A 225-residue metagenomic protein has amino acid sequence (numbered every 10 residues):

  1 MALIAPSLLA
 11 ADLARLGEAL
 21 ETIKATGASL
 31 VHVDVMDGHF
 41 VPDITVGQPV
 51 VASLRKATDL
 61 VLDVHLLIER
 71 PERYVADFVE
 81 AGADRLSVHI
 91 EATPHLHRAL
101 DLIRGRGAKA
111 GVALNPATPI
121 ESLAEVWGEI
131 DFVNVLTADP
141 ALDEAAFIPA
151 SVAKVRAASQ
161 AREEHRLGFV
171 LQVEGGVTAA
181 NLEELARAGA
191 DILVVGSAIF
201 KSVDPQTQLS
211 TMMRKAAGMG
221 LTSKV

Functional and structural regions predicted by a protein language model:
M1-S87, T93-H95, L102-G105, K109-A110 (+5 more regions): Conserved N-terminal beta1-alpha1 strand-loop-helix module at the mouth
A2, P140-A141: A short, mixed-charge helix-start or loop-turn motif at secondary-structure junctions
L16, V88, V135, V195: Short beta-strand and adjacent tight-turn residues that come in two discontinuous sequence segments and form the edges
V35, L66, I90, L114-P116 (+3 more regions): Short secondary-structure boundary segments
G82-A83, T137-P140: Acidic/polar active-site rim loop that often engages polyanionic ligands
T118-E121: Alpha-helical scaffolding within the catalytic cores of extracellular/periplasmic polymer-degrading hydrolases
F132, A138-D139, A146-I192, A198: Active-site/ligand-binding-proximal alpha/beta "capping" segment
